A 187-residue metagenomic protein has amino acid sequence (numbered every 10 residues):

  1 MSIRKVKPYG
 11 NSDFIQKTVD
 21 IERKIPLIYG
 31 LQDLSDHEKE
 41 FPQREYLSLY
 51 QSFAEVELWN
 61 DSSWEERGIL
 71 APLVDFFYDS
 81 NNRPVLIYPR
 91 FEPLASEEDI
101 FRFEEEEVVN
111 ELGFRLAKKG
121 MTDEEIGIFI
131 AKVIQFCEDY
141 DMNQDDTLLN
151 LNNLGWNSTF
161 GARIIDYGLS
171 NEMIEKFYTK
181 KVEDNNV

Functional and structural regions predicted by a protein language model:
M1-D61: ATP-binding glycine-rich loop module of kinase domains
K5-S12, D79, R90, N157: Active-site beta-strand termini and strand-to-loop segments that position acidic
F14, P84, F160-R163: Hydrophobic residues embedded in beta-strands of well-ordered beta-sheets
K17-E22, I87-P93, D166-G168: Short loop/turn segments at strand-loop or loop-helix junctions that form parts of catalytic or ligand-binding pockets
A54, N60-I126: Conserved structural core of kinase catalytic domains
G127-A131: Conserved short alpha-helix within the protein kinase catalytic core
Q135-Q144: Protein kinase catalytic-loop region centered on the HRD/HxD motif
N143-V187: Catalytic activation segment of kinase domains across protein kinase-like and atypical kinase folds
